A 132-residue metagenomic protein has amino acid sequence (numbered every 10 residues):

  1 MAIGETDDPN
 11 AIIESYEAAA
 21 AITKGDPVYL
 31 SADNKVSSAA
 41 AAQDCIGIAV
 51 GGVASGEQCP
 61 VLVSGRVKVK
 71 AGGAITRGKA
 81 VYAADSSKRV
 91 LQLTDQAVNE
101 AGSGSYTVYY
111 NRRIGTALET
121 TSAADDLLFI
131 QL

Functional and structural regions predicted by a protein language model:
A2-L132: Glycine-anchored, exposed beta-strand/edge motif detector
